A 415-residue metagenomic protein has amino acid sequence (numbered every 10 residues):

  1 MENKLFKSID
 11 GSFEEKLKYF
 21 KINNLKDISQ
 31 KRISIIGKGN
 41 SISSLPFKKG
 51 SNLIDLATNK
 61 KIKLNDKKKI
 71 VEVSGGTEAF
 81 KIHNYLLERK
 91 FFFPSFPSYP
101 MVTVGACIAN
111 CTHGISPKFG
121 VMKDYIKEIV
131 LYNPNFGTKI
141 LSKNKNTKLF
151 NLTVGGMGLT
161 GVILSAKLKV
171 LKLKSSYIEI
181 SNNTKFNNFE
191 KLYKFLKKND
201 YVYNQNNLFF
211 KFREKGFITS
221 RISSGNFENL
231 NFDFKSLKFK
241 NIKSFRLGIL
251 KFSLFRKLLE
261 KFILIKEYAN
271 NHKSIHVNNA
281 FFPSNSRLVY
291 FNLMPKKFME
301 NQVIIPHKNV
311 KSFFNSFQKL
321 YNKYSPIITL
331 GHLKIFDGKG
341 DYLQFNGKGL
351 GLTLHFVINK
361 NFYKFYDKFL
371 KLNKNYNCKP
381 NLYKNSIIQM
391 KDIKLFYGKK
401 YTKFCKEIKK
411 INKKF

Functional and structural regions predicted by a protein language model:
F6-S98, C111-S116, L333, L382-N385: Glycine-rich N-terminal segment of FAD-binding domains in flavoprotein oxidoreductases, spanning the beta-loop-helix
S43-K61, S116-F136, V162-K169, L352-L354: Structural signature of FAD isoalloxazine-binding scaffolds in flavoprotein oxidoreductases
A109, K127-K319, I327: C-terminal substrate-binding/cap subdomain adjacent to the FAD-binding core in PCMH-type and related FAD-linked
K198-F209, S325-H332, Y376-S386: Flexible, glycine/charged-enriched surface loops at secondary-structure junctions
F217-S224, G338-K348, D392-Y401: Short glycine/threonine-rich loop-to-helix capping motif typified by GTGT followed within a few residues by an Asp-Pro
V303-L354: C-terminal structural cap/anchor segments
N315-L320, F365-N373: Short amphipathic alpha-helices in soluble, non-transmembrane regions that often serve as interface/regulatory elements
N361-Y363, K374-F415: Activity-critical C-terminal alpha-helical subdomain
